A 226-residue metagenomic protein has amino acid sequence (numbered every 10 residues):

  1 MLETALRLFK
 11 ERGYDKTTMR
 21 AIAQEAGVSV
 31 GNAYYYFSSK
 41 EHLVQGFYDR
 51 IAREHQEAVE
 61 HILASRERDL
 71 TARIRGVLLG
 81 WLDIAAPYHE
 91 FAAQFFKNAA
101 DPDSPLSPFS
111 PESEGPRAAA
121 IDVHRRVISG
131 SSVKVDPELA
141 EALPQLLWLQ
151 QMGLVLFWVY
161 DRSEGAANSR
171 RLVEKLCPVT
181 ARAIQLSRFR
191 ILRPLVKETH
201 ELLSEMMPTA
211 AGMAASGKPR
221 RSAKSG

Functional and structural regions predicted by a protein language model:
T4, L8-G46, R50: Helix-turn-helix
T4-E11, E54-I62, Q150-D161: Solvent-exposed, amphipathic alpha-helical segments
G46, E60-Q94, D101, P105-G115 (+1 more regions): Hydrophobic alpha-helical connector segments
G76, G80, Q94, A142-Q150 (+2 more regions): Amphipathic alpha-helical interaction segments
A93-K97, D136-P137: Short, hydrophobic secondary-structure boundary micro-motifs
P102, G130-E138, F157-A167: Inter-helical turn/loop segments and adjacent helix faces that build the functional surface of alpha-helical bundle
P105-S132, E141-G153, R171, C177-R182: Amphipathic alpha-helical packing segments from all-alpha helical-bundle domains
D122, Y160-G226: C-terminal peripheral helix-coil segments that are non-catalytic and often amphipathic
